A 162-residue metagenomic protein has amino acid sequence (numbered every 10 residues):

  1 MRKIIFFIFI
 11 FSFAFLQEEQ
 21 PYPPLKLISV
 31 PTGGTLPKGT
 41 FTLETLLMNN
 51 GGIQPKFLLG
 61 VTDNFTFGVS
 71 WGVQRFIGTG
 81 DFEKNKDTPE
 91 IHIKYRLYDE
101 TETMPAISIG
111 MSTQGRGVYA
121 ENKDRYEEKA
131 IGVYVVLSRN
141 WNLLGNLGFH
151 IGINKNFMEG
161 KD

Functional and structural regions predicted by a protein language model:
K3-A14: Sec-dependent N-terminal signal peptides
Q17-L147, I153-E159: Transmembrane beta-barrel domains of Gram-negative outer membranes and organellar outer membranes
